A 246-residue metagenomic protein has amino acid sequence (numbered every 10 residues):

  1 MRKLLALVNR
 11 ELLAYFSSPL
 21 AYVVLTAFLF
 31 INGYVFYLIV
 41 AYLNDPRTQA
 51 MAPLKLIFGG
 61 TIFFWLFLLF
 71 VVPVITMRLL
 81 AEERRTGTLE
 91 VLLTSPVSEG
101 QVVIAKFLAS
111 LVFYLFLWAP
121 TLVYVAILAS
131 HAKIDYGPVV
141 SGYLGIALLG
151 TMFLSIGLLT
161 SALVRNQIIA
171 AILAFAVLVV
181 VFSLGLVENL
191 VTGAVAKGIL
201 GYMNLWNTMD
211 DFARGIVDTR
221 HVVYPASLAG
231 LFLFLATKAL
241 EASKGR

Functional and structural regions predicted by a protein language model:
M1-L25: Aromatic- and glycine-rich beta-strand/loop motifs that create alpha-glucan
P19-A41, F63-V71, A176-V180: Hydrophobic alpha-helical transmembrane segments of multi-pass membrane transport/permease proteins
Y22-T26, F70, A109-A126, G150 (+6 more regions): Hydrophobic alpha-helical transmembrane segments in multi-pass membrane proteins
Y34-Y37, L54-F58, A105-I168: Secretory targeting signals
I39-K55, L173-A239, K244-R246: Terminal transmembrane helical anchor/hairpin motif
Q49, P73-V91, F107: Transmembrane helix boundary and interhelical loop/hinge segments in multi-pass membrane proteins
F58-E82: Long, hydrophobic alpha-helical segments
